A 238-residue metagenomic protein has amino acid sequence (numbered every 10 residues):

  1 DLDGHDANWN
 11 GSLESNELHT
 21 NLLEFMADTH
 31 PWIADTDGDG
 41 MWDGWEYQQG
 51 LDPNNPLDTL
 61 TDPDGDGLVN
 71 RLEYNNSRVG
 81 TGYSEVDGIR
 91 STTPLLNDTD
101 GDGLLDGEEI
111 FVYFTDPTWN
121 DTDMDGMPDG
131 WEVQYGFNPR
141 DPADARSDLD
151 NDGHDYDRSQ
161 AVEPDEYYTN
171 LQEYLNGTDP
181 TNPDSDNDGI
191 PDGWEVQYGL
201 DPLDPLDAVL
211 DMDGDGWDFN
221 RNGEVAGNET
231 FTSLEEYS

Functional and structural regions predicted by a protein language model:
D1-S238: Extracellular calcium-associated, cysteine-rich motifs in secreted modular proteins
